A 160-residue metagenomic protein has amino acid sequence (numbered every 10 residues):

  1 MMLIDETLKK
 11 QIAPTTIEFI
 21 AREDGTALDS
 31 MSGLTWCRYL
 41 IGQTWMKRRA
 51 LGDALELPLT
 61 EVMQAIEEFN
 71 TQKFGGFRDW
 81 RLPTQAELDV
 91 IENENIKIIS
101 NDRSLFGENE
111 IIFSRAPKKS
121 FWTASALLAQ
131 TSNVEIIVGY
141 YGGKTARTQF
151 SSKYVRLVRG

Functional and structural regions predicted by a protein language model:
M2-L3, A13-I20, E56-N70, A116: Short, flexible domain-boundary/linker segments around small modular repeats
L8-L28: Short acidic, Pro/Gly- and aromatic-enriched capping/linker segments at domain boundaries
D24, F77, P117-K119, S152-V155: Extracellular structured ligand-interaction cores
L28-M31, R159-G160: Active-site beta-strand termini and strand-to-loop segments that position acidic
S30-R81, Q85-L88, E92-E94: Short aromatic-cysteine micro-motif
M63, E67-R78, Q85-I136: An exposed tryptophan-centered "aromatic clamp" motif
S120-W122, T145-G160: Short, structured beta-strand segments at or near domain termini in extracellular proteins/domains
N133-T145: Low-complexity, intrinsically disordered Gly/Pro/Thr-rich segments
